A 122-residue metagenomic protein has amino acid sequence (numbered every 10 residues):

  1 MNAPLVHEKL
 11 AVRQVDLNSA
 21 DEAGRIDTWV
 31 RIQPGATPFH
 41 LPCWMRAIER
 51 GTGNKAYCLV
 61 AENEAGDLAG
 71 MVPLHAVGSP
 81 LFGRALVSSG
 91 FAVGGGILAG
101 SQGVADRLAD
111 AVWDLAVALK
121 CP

Functional and structural regions predicted by a protein language model:
M1-P122: N-acyltransferase acceptor-side catalytic subdomain
